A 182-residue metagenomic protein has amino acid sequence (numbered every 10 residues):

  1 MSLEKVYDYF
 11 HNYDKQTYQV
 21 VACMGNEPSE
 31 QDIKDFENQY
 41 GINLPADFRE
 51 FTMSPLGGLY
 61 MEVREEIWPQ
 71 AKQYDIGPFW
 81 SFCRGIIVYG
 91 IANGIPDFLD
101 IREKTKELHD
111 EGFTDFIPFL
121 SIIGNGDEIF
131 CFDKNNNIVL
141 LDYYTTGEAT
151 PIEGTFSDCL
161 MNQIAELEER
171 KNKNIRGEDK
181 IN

Functional and structural regions predicted by a protein language model:
M1-G124, N174-D179: A surface-exposed partner-binding patch
T114, D133-N137: A short, compositionally biased
P118, D127-F132: Short, surface-exposed beta-strand/loop micro-motifs that present aromatic residues
G124-N125, N135: Short strand-connecting beta-turns/loops that link adjacent beta-strands
N136-Y144: Intrinsically disordered, low-complexity regulatory segments enriched in Ser/Thr/Pro and charged residues
T145-G147, K180: A short, acidic, flexible beta-alpha connecting loop/helix-capping segment that sits on the rim of active
A149-E153, S157-E169: Compact, glycine/acidic-enriched structural inserts
